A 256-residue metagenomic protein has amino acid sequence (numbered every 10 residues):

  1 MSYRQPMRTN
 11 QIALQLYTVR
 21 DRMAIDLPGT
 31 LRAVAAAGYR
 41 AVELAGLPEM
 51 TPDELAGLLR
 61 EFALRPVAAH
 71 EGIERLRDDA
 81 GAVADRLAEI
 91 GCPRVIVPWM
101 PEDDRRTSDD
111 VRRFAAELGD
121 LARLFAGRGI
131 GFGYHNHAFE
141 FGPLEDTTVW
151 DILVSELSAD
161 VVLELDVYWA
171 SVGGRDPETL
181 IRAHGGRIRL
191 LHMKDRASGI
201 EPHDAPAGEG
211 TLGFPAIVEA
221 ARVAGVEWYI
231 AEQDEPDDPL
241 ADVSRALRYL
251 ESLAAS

Functional and structural regions predicted by a protein language model:
S2-P93, R248-S256: N-terminal pre-domain/capping segments
N10-Q15, V42-L44, P66-E71, V95-V97 (+4 more regions): Hydrophobic faces of well-ordered beta-strands that scaffold small-molecule active sites in alpha/beta enzyme cores
R20-I25, A41-E54, G72-D79, E102-R106 (+5 more regions): Acidic-and-aromatic substrate-binding clefts and catalytic sites of carbohydrate-active enzymes
M23-L27, P52-R60, A80-A84, E140-A159 (+2 more regions): Distinct, well-ordered alpha-helical segments
A56-E71, L121, F125, D151-S158 (+1 more regions): Alpha-helix-loop-beta-strand connector modules within alpha/beta enzyme cores
R77-E117: Glycine/small-residue-rich loop that forms an oxyanion/phosphate-binding "nest" at active or ligand-binding sites
F125-F214: Acidic/histidine-rich catalytic cores of soluble enzymes
E209-A231: H/E-rich (His + Asp/Glu) clusters that bind or coordinate divalent metals
